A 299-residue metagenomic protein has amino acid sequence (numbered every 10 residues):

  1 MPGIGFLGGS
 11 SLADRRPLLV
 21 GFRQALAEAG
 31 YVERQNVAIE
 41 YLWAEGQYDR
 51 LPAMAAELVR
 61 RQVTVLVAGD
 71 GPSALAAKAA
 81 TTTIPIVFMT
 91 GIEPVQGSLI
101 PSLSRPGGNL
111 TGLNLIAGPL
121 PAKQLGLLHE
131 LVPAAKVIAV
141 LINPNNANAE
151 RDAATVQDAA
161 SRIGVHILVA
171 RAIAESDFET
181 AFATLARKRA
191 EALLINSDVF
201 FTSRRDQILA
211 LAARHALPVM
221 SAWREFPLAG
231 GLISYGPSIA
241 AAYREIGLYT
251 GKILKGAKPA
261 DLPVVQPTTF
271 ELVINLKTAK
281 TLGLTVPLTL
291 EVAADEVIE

Functional and structural regions predicted by a protein language model:
M1-E299: Short hydrophobic alpha-helices and adjacent helix-cap/hinge residues
